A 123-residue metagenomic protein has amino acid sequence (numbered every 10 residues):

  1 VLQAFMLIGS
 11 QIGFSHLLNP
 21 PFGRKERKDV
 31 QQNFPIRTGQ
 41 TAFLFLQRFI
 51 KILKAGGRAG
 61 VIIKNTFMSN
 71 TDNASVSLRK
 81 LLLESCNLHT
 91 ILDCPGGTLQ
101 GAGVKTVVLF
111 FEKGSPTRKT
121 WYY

Functional and structural regions predicted by a protein language model:
V1-L2: Phosphate/diphosphate-binding loops
M6-Y123: A conserved structural/catalytic subdomain of Rossmann-like adenosyl-cofactor enzymes
